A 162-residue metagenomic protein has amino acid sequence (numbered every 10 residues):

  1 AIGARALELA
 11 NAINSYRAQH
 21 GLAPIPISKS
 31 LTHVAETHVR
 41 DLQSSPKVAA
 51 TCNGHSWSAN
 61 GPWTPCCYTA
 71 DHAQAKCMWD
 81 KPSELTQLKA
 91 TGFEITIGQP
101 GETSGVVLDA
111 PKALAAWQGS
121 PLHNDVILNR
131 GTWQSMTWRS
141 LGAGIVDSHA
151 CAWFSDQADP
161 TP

Functional and structural regions predicted by a protein language model:
A1-P162: Functional surface patches built around histidine and acidic residues
